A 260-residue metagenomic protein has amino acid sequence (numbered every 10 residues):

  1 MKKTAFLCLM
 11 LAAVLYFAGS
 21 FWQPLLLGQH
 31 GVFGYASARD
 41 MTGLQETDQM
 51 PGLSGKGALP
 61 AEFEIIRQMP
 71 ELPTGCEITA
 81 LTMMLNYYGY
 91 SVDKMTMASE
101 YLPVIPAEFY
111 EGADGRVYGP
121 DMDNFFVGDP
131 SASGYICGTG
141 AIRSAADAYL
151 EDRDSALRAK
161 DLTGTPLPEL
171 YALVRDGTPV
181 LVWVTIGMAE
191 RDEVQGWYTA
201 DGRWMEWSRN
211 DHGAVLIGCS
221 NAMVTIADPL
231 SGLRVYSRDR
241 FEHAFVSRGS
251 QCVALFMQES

Functional and structural regions predicted by a protein language model:
T4-A141, I186, V194-W207: Active-site-adjacent structural segments surrounding the nucleophilic cysteine of cysteine proteases and isopeptidases
E77, L181-W183, V215, T225: Soluble periplasmic/extracytoplasmic beta-strand elements of cell-envelope proteins
A80, T163, V184-M188, G218-S220 (+1 more regions): A mature extracytoplasmic/lumenal domain signature
Y90, K94-D114, D152-A159, H243-A244 (+1 more regions): Cysteine-dependent hydrolase recognition
G128-P168, A172-D176: Mid-length scaffold segments of soluble, non-membrane domains
R153-L157, D176-L181, S220-A222, S250-Q251: Loop/turn elements at helix/coil->beta-strand transitions in domains of secreted/extracellular proteins
L170-D192: Short, solvent-exposed, low-complexity loop/linker segments
G196-S208, A214-S260: Noncatalytic regulatory segments and standalone regulatory/sensor domains
